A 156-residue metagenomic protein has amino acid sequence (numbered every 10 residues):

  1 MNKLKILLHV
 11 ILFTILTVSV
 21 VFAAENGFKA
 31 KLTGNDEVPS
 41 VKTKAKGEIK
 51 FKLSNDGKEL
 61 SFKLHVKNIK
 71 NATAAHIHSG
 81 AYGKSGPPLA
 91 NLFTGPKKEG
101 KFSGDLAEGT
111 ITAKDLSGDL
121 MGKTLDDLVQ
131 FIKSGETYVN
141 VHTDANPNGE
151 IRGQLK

Functional and structural regions predicted by a protein language model:
M1-I11: Bacterial N-terminal signal peptides that target proteins for export
H9-S19: Bacterial N-terminal signal peptides
S19-A75, S79-K156: Metal-centered catalytic cores of metalloenzymes
